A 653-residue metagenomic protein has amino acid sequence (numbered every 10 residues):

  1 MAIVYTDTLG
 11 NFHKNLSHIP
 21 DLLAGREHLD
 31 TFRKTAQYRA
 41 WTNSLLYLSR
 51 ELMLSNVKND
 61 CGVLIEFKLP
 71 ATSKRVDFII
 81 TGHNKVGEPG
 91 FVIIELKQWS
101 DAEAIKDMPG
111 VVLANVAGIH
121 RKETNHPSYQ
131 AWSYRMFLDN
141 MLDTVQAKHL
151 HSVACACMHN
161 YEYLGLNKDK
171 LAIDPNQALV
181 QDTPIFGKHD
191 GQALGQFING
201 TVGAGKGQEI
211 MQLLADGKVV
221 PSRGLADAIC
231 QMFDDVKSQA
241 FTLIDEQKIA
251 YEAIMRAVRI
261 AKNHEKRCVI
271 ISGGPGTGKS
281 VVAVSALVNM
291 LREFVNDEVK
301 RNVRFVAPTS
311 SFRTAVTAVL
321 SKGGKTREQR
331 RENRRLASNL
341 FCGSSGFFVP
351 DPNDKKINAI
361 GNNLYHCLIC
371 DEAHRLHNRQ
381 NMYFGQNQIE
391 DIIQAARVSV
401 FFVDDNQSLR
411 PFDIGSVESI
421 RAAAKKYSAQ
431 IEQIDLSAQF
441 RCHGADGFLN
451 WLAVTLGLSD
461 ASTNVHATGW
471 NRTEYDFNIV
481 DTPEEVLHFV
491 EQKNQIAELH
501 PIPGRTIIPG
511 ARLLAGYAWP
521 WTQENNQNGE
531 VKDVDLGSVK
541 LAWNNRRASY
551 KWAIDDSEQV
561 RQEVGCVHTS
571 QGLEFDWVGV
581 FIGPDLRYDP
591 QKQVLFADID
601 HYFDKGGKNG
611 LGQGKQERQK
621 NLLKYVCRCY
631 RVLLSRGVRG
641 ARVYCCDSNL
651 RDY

Functional and structural regions predicted by a protein language model:
M1-A215: Accessory nucleic-acid engagement/destabilization modules that flank
L225, Q239-R267: N-terminal pre-P-loop "Q-motif" helix
I271: Hydrophobic anchor at the beta1->P-loop junction of P-loop NTPases
K279-S280: Conserved lysine of the Walker
A283, R410-G415, E432-L449, G457-Y588 (+1 more regions): Conserved helicase/translocase motor-coupling segment
T326-Q394, Q562-C566: Conserved RecA-like ASCE ATPase "motif II neighborhood" in helicase/translocase motors
I369-L436: Signature of the SF2 helicase/ATPase Hel1-core->accessory helical subdomain module
V400, E563-Y653: C-terminal accessory regions
